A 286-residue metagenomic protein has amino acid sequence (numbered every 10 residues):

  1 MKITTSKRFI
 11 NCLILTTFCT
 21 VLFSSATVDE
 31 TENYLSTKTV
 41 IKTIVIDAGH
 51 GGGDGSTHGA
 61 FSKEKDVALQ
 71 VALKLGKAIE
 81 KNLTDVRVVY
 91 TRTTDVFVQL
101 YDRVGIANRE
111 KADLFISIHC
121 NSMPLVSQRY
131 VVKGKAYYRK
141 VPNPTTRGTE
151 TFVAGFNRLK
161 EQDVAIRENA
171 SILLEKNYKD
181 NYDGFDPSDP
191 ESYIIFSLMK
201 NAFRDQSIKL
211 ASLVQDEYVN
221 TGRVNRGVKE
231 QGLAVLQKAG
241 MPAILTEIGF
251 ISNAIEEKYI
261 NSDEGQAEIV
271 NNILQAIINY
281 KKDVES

Functional and structural regions predicted by a protein language model:
M1-S286: Catalytic-site microenvironment of enzymes that process N-acetyl-hexosamine-containing cell-wall polysaccharides
